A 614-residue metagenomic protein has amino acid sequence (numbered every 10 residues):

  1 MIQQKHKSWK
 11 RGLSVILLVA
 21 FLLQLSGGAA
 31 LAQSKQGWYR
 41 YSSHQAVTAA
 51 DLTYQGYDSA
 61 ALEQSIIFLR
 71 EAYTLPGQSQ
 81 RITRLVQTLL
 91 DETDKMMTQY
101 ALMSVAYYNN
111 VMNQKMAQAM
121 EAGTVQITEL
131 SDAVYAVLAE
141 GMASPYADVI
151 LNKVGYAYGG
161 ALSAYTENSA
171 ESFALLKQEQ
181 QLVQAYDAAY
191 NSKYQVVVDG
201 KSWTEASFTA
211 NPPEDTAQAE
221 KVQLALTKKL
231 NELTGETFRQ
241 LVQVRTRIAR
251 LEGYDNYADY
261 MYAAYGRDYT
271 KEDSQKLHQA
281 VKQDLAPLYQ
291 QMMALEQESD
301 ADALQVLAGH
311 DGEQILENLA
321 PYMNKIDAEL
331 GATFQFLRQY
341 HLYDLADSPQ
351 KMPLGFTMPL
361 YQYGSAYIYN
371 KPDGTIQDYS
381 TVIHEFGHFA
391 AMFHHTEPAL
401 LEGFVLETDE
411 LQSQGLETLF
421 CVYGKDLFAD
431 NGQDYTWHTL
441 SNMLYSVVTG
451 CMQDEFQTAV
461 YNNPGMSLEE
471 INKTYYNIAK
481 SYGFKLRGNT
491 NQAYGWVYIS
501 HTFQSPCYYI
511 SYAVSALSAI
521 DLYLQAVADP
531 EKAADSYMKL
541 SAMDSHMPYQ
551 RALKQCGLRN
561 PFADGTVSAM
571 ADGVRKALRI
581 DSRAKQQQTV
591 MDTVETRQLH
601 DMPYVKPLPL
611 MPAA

Functional and structural regions predicted by a protein language model:
S14-L25: Bacterial N-terminal signal peptides
L23-Q36: Sec-dependent signal peptide cleavage junction
Q33-H310, R583-V594, L599, A614: A well-structured
D284-A286, V405-Y435, T439-S441, Y445 (+1 more regions): Post-HExxH zinc-binding segment in Zn-dependent metallohydrolases
E298-Y363, T375-I376: Auxiliary, metal-adjacent structural segments of Zn-dependent hydrolase domains
Y363, Y367-V382: Short pre-active-site segment immediately N-terminal to the catalytic Zn-binding motif
V382, G450, D454, N462-E595: C-terminal, non-catalytic "cap/extension" segments appended to globular domains
G387-L400, L419: Catalytic Zn2+-binding segment of zinc metalloproteases
